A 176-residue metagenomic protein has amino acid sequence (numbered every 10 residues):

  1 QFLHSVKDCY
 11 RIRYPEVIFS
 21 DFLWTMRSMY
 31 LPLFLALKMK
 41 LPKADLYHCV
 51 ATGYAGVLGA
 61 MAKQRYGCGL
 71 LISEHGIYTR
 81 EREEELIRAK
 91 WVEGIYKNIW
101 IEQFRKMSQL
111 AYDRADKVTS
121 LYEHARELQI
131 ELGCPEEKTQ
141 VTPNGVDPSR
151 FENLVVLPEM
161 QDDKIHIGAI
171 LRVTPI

Functional and structural regions predicted by a protein language model:
Q1-A44, Y96-I99: Conserved nucleotide-sugar donor-binding subdomain of glycosyltransferases
F34-K43, Y78, I95-V118: Membrane-proximal helix-turn-helix segments that form the acceptor-binding/catalytic region of lipid-linked
K38-G56, R65-L71: Short N-terminal targeting/anchoring amphipathic segment
L46, K63-K90: Active-site proximal beta-strand in glycosyltransferases
C49, S120-L121: Short beta-strand scaffold positions
H124, G145: Carbohydrate-associated surface elements
T142: Hydrophobic residues at beta-strand termini and immediately following loops that shape nucleotide-binding pockets
V155, E159-I176: Conserved donor-binding/catalytic core segment of Leloir-type glycosyltransferases
